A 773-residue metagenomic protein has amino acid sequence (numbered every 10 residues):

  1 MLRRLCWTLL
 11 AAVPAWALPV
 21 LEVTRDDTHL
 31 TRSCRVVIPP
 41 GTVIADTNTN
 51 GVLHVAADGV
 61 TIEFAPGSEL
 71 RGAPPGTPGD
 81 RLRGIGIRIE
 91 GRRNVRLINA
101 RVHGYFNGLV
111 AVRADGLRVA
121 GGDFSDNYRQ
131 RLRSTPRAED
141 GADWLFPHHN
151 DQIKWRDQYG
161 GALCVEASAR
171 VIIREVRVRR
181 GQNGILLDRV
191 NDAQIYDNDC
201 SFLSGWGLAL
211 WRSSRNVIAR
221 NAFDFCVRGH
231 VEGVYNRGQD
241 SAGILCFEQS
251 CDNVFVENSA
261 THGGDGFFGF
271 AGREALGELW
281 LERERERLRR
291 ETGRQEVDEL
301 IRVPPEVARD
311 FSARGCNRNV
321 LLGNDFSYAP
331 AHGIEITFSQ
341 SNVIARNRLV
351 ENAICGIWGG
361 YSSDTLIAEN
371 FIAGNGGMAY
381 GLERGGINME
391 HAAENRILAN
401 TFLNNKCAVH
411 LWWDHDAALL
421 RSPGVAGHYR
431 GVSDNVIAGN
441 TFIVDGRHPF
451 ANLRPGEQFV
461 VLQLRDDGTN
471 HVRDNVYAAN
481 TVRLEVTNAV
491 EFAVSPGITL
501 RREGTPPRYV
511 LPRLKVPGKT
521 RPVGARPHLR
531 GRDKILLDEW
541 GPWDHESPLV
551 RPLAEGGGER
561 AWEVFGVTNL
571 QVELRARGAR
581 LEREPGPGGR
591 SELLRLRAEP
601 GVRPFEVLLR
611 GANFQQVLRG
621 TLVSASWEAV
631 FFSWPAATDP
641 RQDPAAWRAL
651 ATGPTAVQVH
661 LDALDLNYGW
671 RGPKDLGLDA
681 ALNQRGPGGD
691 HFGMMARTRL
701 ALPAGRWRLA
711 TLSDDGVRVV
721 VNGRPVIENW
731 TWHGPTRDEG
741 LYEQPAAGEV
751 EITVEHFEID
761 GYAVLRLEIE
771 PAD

Functional and structural regions predicted by a protein language model:
M1-C6: Bacterial N-terminal signal peptides that target proteins for export
W7-A17: Hydrophobic h-region of N-terminal signal peptides that target proteins for export in Gram-negative bacteria
L9, N405, D533-L536, E555 (+3 more regions): Intrinsically disordered, low-complexity regions enriched in Ser/Pro/Gly/Gln/His and often acidic
L10, T77-R81, A353, D662-D665 (+2 more regions): Exposed boundary/loop context
V13-A15, D58, G705, G748: Generic detector of short, well-ordered, non-transmembrane alpha-helical segments enriched in hydrophobic residues
L18-V623: Extracellular parallel beta-helix/beta-solenoid repeat domains
G601, E606-R708, L712-D773: Extracellular/secretory pathway-exposed regions associated with glycan biology
